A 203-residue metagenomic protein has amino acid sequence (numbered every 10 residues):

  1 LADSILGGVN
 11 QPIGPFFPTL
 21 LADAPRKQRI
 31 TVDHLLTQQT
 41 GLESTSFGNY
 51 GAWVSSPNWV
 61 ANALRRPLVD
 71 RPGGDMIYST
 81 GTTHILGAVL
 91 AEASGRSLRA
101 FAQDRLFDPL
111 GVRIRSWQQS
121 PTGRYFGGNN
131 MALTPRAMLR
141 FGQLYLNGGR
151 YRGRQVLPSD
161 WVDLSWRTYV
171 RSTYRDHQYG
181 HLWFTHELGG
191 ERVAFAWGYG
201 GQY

Functional and structural regions predicted by a protein language model:
L1-N10, L35, L86-L90, M138-F141: Active-site SXXK
S4-L42, R65, S94-N129, L133: Active-site helix/loop module of the DD-peptidase/beta-lactamase fold, centered on the serine-lysine SxxK catalytic
S4-N10, S46-F47, A91-Q103, G149-P158 (+1 more regions): Structural helix-adjacent loops and short alpha-helical linkers that scaffold large soluble proteins
A24-R26, R71-Y78, Y125-A132, F195-W197 (+1 more regions): Solvent-exposed loop and edge beta-strand segments that line ligand/cofactor-binding and catalytic clefts
Q39, F47-Q119: Active-site cradle of extracellular carbohydrate-active enzymes
T82-V89, N129-R150, Q202: Active-site-proximal alpha-helical segments within enzyme catalytic domains
P121, Y169-Y203: Short, Gly/Ser/Thr-enriched beta-strand-loop segments that form substrate-interacting elements of hydrolase/peptidase
Q143, Y151-V170: A conserved catalytic-loop motif detector
